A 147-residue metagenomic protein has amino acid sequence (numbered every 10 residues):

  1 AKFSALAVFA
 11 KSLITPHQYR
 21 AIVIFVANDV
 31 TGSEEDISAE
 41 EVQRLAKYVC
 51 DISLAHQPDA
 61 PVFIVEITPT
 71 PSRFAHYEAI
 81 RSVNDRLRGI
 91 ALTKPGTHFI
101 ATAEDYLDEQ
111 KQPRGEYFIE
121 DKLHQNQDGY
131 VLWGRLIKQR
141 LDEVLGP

Functional and structural regions predicted by a protein language model:
A1, I37-E41, A75, Q125-D128: Short, surface-exposed alpha-helical recognition segments that flank or form part of ligand/macromolecule-binding
F3-K47, I52, F63, I67-P71: Oxyanion-hole/transition-state-stabilizing segment in secreted/luminal serine hydrolases and related acyltransferases
H17-I22, Q57-V62, K94-H98: Loop/turn elements at helix/coil->beta-strand transitions in domains of secreted/extracellular proteins
A55-P61, E143-P147: Surface-exposed helix-capping loop/turn segments at secondary-structure junctions
P69-P147: Catalytic His-Asp segment of secreted/periplasmic serine-dependent ester chemistry enzymes
